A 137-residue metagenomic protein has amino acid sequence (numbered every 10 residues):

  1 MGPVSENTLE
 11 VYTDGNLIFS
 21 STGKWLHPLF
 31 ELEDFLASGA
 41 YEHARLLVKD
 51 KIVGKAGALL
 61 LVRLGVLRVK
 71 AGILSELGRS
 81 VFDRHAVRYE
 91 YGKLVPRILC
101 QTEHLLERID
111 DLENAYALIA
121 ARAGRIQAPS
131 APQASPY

Functional and structural regions predicted by a protein language model:
M1-G72, L94-I109: Conserved mixed alpha/beta catalytic, RNA-binding, or beta-rich assembly cores of soluble enzyme, regulatory
L64-L67, L77-Y137: C-terminal binding/interaction regions
